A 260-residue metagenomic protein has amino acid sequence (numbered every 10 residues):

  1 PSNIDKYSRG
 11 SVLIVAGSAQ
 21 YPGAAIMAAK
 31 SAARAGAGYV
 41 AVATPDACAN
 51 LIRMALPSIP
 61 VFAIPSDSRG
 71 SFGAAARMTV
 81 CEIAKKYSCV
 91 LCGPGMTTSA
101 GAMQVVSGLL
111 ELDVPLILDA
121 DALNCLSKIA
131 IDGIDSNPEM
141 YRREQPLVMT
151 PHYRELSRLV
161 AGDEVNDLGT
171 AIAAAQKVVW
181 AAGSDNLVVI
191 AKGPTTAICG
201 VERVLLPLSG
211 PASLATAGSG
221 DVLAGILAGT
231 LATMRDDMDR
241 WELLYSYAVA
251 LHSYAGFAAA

Functional and structural regions predicted by a protein language model:
P1-A120, N124-V148, Y153-A260: Small-residue (G/A/S/T)-rich helix-start motifs and N-terminal tracts that mark the onset
